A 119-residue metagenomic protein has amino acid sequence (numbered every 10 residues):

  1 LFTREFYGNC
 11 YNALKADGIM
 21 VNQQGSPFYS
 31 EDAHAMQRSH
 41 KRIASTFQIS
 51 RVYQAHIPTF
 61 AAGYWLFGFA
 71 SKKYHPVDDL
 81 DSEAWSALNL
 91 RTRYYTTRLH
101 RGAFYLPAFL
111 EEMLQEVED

Functional and structural regions predicted by a protein language model:
L1, S30-E31: Alpha-helix capping and helix-loop boundary segments enriched in small/acidic/polar residues
F2-A16, A44: A short glycine-rich, Lys/Arg-flanked "PGG" loop and its adjoining helix->strand segment in the class I
Y7-G8, A33-H56, G68-A70: Conserved Class I S-adenosyl-L-methionine
D17-Q24: Conserved beta-strand signature within the Rossmann-like core of class I S-adenosyl-L-methionine
G25-Y29, I57-T59: Short "lid" loop at the C-terminus of a central beta-strand within the Rossmann-like core of SAM-dependent
K41, W65-D119: SAM/dcSAM-binding transferase cores
A61-G63: Short acidic/glycine-enriched loop/turn segments that link adjacent beta-strands
